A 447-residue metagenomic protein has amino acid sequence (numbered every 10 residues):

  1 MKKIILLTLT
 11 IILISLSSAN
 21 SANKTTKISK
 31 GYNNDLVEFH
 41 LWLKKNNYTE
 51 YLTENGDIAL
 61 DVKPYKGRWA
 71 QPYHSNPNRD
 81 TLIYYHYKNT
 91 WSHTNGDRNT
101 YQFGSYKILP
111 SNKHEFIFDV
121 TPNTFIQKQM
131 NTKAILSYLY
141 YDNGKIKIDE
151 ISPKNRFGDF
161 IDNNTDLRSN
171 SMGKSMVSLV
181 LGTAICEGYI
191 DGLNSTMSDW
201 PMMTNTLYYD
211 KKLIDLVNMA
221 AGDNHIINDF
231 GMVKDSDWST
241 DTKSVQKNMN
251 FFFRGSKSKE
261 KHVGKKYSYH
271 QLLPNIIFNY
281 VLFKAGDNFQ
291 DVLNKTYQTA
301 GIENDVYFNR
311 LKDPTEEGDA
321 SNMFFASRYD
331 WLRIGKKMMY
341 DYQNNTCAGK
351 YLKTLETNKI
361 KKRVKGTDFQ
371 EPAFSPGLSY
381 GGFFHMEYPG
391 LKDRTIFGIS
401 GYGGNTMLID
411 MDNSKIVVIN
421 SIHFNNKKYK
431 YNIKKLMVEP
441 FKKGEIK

Functional and structural regions predicted by a protein language model:
M1-A22: Classical Sec-dependent N-terminal signal peptides that target proteins to the secretory pathway
A19-D159, I190, N218, L436-K447: N-terminal leader/targeting segments and the immediately adjacent pre-domain N-terminus
K128, D159-N164, R168-S169, G173 (+1 more regions): Active-site-proximal loop and beta-strand segments within enzyme catalytic domains
G144, L167-G192, L216, I277-V281 (+2 more regions): Active-site SXXK
N163-N164, N228-N322: Catalytic-site signature segments of enzymes, centered on catalytic residues
E187-N224, A285-A326, Q343: Active-site helix/loop module of the DD-peptidase/beta-lactamase fold, centered on the serine-lysine SxxK catalytic
L273-Y280, N322-N344, N405-I422: Active-site-proximal alpha-helical segments within enzyme catalytic domains
I302-V306, N358-I416: Active-site Gly/Thr loop motif
